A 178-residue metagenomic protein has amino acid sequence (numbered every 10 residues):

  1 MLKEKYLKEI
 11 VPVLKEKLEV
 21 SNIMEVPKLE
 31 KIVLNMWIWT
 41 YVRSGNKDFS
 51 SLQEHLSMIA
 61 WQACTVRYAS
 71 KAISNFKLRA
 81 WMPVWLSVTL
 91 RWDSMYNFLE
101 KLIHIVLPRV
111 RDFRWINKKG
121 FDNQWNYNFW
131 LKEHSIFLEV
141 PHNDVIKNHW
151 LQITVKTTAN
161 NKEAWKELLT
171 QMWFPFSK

Functional and structural regions predicted by a protein language model:
M1-K178: Ribosome-associated RNA-binding proteins
